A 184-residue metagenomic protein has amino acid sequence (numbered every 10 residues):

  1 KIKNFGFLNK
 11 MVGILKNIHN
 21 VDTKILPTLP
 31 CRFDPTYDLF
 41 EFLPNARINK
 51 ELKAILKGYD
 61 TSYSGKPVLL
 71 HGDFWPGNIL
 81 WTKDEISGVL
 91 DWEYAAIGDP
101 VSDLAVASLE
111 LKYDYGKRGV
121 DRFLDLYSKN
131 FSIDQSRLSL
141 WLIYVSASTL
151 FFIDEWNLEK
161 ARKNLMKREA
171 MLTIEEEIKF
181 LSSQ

Functional and structural regions predicted by a protein language model:
K1-K50, A54, G65-P67, A96-I97: A cross-family kinase active-site recognition segment
M11, L15-I18, F74, I86 (+2 more regions): Generic structural signal for small/hydrophobic residues in well-ordered secondary structure, especially within
L56-S102: Active-site acidic catalytic loop and adjacent metal/ATP-binding pocket of ATP-dependent phosphoryl transfer enzymes
G88, A105-A107, K167-R168: Glycine-rich, phosphate-binding/catalytic loops in enzymes
V101-I133, V145-K160: Active-site activation/catalytic loop segments of kinase-like enzymes and analogous catalytic loops in related
L126, F152-Q184: Helical subdomain adjoining the active site within ATP-dependent kinase catalytic cores
S139-I143: Active-site-adjacent helix/loop segment of glycosyltransferases that harbors family-specific signature motifs
